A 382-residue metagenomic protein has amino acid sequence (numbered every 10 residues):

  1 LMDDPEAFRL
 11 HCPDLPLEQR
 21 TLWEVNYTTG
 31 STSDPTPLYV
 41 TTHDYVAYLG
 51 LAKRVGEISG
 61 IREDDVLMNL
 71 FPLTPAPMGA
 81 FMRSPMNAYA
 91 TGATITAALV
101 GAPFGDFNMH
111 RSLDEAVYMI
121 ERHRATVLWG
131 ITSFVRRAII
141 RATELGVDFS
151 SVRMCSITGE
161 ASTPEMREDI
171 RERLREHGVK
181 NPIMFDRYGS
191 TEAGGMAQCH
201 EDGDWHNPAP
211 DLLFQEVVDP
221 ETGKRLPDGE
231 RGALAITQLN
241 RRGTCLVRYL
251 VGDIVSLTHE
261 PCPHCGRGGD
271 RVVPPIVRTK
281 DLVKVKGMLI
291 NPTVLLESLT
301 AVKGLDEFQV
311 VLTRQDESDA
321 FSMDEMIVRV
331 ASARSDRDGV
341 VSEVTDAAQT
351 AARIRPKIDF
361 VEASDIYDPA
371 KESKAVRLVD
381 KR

Functional and structural regions predicted by a protein language model:
L1-Y27, S33-I58, R62-D64, R122 (+4 more regions): Nucleotide 5′-phosphate-binding alpha/beta core
R9-H11, P37-L38, M68-F71, V100-A102 (+2 more regions): A short, structure-level motif marking secondary-structure boundaries and short turns
L17, S59-G60, M86-A90, S318-A320: Short glycine/proline-enriched loop/turn "hinge" motifs that connect secondary-structure elements and lie
D34, R54-I61, A76, A90-T94 (+3 more regions): Alpha-helix capping at helix-to-loop junctions
T42-E57, M68-F134: AMP-binding/adenylate-forming
D64-D65, G229: Beta-strand-connecting loops/turns
T94-R382: Active-site glycine/GP-rich loop and adjacent strand/helix microenvironment that borders small-molecule binding pockets
